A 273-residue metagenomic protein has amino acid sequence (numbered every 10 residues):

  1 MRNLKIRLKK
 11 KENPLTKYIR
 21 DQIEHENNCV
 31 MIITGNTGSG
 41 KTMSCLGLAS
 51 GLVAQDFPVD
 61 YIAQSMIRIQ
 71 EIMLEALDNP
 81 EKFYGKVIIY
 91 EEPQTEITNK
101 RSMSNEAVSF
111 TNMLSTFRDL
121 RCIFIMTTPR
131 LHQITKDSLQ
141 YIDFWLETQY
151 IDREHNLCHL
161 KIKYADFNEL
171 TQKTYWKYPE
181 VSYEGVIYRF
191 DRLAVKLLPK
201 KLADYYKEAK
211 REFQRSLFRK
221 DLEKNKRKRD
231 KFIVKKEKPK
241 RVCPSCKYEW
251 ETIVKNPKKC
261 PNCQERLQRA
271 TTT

Functional and structural regions predicted by a protein language model:
M1-R20: N-terminal pre-Walker A segment at the start of P-loop NTPase domains
R2-L8, F144-L146, L160-K238, C246: Conserved P-loop NTPase motor module
Y18-N28: Phosphate-binding P-loop
N36-T37: The conserved Walker
K41: Conserved lysine of the Walker
Q70-L120: Conserved nucleotide-sensing/catalytic segment adjacent to the nucleotide-binding pocket in NTP-handling enzymes
N99-V186: Replace "adjacent to P-loop NTPase cores in ATP/GTP-dependent enzymes" with "adjacent to NTP-binding cores
P244-S245, P261-N262: Short, cysteine/histidine-rich loop/knuckle motifs that typically chelate Zn2+
